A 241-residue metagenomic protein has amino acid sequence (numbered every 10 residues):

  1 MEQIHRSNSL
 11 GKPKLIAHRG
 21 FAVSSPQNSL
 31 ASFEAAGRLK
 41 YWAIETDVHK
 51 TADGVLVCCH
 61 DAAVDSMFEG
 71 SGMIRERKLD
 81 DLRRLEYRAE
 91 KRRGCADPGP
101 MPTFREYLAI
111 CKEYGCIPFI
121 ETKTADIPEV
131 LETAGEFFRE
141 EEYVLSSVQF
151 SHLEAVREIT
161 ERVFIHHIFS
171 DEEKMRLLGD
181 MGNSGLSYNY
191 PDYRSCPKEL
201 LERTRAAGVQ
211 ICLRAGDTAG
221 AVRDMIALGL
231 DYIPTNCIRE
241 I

Functional and structural regions predicted by a protein language model:
M1-I241: Phosphate-group recognition and catalysis centered on beta-loop-alpha active-site segments
